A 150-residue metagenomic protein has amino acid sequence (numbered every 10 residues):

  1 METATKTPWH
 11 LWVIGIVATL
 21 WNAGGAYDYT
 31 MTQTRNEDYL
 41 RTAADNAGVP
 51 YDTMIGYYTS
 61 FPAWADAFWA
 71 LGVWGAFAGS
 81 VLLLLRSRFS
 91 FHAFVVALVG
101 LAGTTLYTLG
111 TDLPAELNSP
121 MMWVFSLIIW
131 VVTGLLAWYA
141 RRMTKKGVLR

Functional and structural regions predicted by a protein language model:
M1-R150: Topology signature of small-to-medium multi-pass alpha-helical membrane proteins
